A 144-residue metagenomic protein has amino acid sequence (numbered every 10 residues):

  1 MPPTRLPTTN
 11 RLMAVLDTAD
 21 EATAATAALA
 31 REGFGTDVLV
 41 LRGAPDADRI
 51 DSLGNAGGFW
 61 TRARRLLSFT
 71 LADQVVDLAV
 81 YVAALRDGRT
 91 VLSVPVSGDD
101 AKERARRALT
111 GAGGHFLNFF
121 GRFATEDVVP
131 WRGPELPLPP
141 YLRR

Functional and structural regions predicted by a protein language model:
M1-R144: Positively charged, small/polar-rich N-terminal and surface patches that mediate targeting and assembly and bind
